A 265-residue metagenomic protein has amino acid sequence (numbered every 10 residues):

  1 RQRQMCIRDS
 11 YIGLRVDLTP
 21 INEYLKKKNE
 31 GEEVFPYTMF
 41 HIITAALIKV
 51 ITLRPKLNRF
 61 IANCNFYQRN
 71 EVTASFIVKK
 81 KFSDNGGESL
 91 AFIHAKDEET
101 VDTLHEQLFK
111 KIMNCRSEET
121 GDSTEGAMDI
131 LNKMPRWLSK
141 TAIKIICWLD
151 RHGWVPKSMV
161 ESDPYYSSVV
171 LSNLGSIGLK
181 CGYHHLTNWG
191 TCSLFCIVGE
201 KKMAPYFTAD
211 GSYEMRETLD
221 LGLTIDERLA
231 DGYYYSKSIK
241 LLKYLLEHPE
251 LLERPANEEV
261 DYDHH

Functional and structural regions predicted by a protein language model:
Q2-I7: Short, small-residue-biased leader/transition segments that mark boundaries at the very start of proteins
R8-G13, E23, E71-T73, I77-D97 (+2 more regions): Acyl/amide activation-and-transfer machinery of modular secondary-metabolite enzymes
R8-P36, I61-V72: Gly/Ser/Thr-rich phosphate-binding loops and adjoining beta-strand/alpha-helix segments that form adenosine-phosphate
P36, F40, D97-V101, H105 (+1 more regions): Short, charged, low-complexity patches
T38-A74: Hydrophobic "lid/gating" helix adjacent to the active-site nucleophile that controls access to an acyl-thioester pocket
I43, V78-D84, G178-E253, N257: Conserved glycine-centered short motifs in functionally critical loops
G87-G175: Helical lid/core segments from catalytic subdomains that handle acyl or acyl-like groups
N114-E118, E247-H265: Flexible helix-coil linker/hinge segments at domain or subdomain boundaries
